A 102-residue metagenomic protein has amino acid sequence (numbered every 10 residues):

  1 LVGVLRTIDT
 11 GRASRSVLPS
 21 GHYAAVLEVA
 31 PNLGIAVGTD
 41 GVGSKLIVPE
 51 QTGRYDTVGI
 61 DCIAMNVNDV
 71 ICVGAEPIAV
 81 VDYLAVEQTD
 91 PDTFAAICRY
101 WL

Functional and structural regions predicted by a protein language model:
L1-R54, V73: Extreme N-terminal cap/leader segments of soluble proteins
G53-L102: A glycine-rich phosphate/pyrophosphate-binding beta-strand-loop-alpha-helix module
